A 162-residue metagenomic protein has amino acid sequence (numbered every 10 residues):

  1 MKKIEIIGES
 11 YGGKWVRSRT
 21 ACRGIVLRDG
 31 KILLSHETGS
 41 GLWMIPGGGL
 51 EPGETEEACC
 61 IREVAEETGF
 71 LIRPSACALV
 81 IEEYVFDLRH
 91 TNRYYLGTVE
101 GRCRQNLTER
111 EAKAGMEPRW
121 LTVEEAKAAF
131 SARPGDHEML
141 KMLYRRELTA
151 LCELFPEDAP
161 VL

Functional and structural regions predicted by a protein language model:
M1-R23: Acidic, metal-coordinating catalytic segment for phosphate/diphosphate chemistry, firing primarily on the Nudix
R17, G24, L42, P118-R119: A residue-level structural signature of the nucleotidyltransferase/glycosyltransferase Rossmann-like core
T20-C22, G30, N92-R93, M116: Change "...and in nucleic-acid phosphodiester-cleaving endonucleases..." to "...and in nucleic-acid processing enzymes
C22, L27-E66: Conserved Nudix-box catalytic region and its N-terminal flanking loop in Nudix hydrolases and closely related
E37, C77-L79: Residue-level detector of beta-propeller blades
L50-P74, E82-P134, L162: Unchanged
P134-L162: Charged phosphate-binding loop/patch that engages nucleotide di/tri-phosphates or the phosphate backbone of nucleic
